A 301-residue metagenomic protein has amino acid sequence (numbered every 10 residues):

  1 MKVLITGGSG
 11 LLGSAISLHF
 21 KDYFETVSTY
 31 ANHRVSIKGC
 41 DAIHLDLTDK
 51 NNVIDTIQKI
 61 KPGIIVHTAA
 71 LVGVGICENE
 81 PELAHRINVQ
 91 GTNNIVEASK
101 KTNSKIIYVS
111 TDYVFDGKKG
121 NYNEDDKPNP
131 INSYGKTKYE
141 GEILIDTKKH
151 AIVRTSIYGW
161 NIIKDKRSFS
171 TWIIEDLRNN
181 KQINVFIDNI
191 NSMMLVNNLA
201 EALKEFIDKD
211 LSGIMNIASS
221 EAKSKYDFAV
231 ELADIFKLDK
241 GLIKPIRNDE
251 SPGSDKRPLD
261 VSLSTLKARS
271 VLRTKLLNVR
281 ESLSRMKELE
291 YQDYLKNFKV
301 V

Functional and structural regions predicted by a protein language model:
V3-Y23: N-terminal Rossmann NAD(P)H-binding glycine-rich loop of SDR-like oxidoreductase domains
I37-D49: Rossmann-fold cofactor-recognition segment
L47-I87: NAD(P)H-binding glycine-rich loop region in Rossmannoid oxidoreductase-like domains and their noncatalytic homologs
R86, G91-N94, K101, V114-V153 (+2 more regions): Catalytic helix-loop patch of NAD(P)-dependent Rossmann-fold dehydrogenases
I143-N191, N197-N198: NAD(P)-dependent short-chain dehydrogenase/reductase
V185-I190, M215-K223, V271: Glycine-rich Rossmann NAD(P)(H)-binding loop
A202, K209-G253, Y294-V300: Mid/C-terminal beta-alpha module of Rossmann-like enzyme folds, strongest in SDR-family dehydrogenases/epimerases
S224-V230, R247-M286, E290-K299: Conserved C-terminal active-site "lid" loop/helix of NAD(P)H-dependent oxidoreductases that clamps the redox cofactor
